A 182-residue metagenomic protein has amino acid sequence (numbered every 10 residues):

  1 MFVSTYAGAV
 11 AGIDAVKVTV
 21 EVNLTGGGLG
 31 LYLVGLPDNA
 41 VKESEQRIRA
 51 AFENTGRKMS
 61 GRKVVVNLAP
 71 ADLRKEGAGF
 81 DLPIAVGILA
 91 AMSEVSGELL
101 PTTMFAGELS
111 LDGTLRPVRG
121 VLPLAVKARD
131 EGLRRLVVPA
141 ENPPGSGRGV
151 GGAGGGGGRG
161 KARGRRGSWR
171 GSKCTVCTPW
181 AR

Functional and structural regions predicted by a protein language model:
M1-R182: Peripheral, non-AAA+ core regions of ATP-driven protein-machinery
